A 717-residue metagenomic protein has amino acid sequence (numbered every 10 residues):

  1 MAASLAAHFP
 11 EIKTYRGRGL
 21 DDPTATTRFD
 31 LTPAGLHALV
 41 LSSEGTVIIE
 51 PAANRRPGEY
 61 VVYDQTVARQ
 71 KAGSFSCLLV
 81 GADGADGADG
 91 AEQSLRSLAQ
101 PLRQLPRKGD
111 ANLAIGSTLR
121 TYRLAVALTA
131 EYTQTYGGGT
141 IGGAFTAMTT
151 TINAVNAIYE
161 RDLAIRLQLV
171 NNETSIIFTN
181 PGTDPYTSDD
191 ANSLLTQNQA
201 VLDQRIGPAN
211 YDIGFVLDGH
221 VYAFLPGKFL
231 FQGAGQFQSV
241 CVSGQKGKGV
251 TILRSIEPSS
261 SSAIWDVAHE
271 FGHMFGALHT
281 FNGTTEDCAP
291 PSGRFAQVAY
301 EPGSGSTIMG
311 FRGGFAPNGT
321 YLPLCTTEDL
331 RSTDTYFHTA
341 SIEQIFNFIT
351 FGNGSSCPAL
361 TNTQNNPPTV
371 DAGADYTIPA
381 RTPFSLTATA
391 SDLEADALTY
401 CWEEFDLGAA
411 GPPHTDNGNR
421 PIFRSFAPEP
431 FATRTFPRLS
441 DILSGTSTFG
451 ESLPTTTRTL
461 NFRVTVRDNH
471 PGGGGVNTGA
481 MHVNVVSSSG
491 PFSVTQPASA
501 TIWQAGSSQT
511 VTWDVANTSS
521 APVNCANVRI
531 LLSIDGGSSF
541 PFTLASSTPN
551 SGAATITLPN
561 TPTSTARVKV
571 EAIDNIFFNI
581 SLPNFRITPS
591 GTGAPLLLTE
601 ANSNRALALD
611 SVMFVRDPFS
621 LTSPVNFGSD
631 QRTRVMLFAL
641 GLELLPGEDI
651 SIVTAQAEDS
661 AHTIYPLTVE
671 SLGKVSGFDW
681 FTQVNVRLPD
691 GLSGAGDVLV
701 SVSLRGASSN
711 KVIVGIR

Functional and structural regions predicted by a protein language model:
M1-P57, D64, A88, S193: N-terminal prosegments of processed precursors
Y60-A234, Q238-C241: Fold-level signature of zinc-dependent metallopeptidase catalytic domains
Q168, T399-T456, R529-L531, G537-A554 (+2 more regions): Exoplasmic/lumenal beta-rich domain surfaces
V170-S193, Q236-T333, E403, L407-H414: The catalytic-center signature of Zn2+-dependent metalloproteases
Q364-T369, L398, P413, V464 (+1 more regions): Proline-centered linker/hinge motifs at extracellular inter-domain junctions
I378, A388-E394, D468, D514-A521 (+1 more regions): Extracellular acidic, Ser/Thr/Pro-rich low-complexity tracts
R467-G474, I573-I576: Short, solvent-exposed loop/turn segments at the edges of extracellular beta-sandwich modules
P589-R717: A sequence-level detector for low-complexity, Ser/Thr- and acidic-rich stretches
